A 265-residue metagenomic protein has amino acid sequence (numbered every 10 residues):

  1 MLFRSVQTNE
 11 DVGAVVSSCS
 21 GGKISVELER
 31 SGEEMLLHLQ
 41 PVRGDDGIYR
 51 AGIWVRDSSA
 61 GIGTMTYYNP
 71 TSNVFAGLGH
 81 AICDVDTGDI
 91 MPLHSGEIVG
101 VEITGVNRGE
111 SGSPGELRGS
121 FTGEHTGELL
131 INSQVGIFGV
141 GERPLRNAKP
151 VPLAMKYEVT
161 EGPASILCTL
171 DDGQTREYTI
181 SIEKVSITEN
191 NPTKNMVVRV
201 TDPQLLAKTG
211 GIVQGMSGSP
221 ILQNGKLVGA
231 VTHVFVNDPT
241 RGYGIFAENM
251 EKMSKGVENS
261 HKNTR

Functional and structural regions predicted by a protein language model:
M1-L2: Short, small-residue-biased leader/transition segments that mark boundaries at the very start of proteins
D11-I53: PDZ-domain C-terminal substructure recognizer with occasional recognition of PDZ-binding tails
V42-G210, Q214, Q223-N224, T232 (+1 more regions): Serine endopeptidase catalytic core focused on the charge-relay Asp
N249-R265: Short, charged, intrinsically disordered terminal tails
